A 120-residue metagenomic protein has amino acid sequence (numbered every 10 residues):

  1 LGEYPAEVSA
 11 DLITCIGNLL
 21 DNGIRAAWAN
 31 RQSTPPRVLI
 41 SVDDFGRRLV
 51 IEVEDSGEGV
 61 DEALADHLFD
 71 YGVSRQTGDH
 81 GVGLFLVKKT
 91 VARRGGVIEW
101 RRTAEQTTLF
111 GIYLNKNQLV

Functional and structural regions predicted by a protein language model:
L1-C15: Conserved short strand/loop->alpha-helix "switch" segment adjacent to the catalytic nucleotide/phosphoryl-transfer site
G23-Q32: A short, flexible helix-to-loop-to-beta junction within the catalytic ATP-binding CA
P35-R47: Short beta-strand/loop element within the Bergerat-fold HATPase_c
R48, G59, G81, T103-G111 (+1 more regions): Glycine-rich nucleotide-binding loop
D55: Acidic ATP/Mg2+-coordinating residue in the GHKL
V60-G72: Short conserved segment of the HATPase_c
V91-A92: Detector for a conserved hydrophobic position within an alpha-helical segment of the HATPase_c
